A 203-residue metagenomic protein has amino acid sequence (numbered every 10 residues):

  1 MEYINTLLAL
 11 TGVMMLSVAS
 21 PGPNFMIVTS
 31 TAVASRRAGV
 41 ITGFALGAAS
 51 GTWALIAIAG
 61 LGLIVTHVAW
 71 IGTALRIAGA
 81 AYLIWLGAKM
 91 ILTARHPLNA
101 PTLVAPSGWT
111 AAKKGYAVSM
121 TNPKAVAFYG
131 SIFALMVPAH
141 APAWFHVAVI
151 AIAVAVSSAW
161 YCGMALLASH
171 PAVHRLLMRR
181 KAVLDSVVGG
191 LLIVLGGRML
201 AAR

Functional and structural regions predicted by a protein language model:
E2-T73, S131-A148, I152-A153: Juxtamembrane transmembrane-helix termini in multi-pass membrane transport proteins
L8, G12, A105, W109-A117 (+1 more regions): Alpha-helical membrane-protein architecture signal
M15, A19, G51-T52, A88 (+3 more regions): Hydrophobic/aromatic residues within the transmembrane alpha-helices of Major Facilitator Superfamily
A45-T52, A112-A125, L184-V188: Select subsegments of transmembrane alpha-helices in polytopic membrane proteins, especially boundary-proximal
L55-I58, T121-G130, V188-R203: Hydrophobic alpha-helical transmembrane segments in multi-pass integral membrane proteins
H67-H96, V156-M164, R175-R203: Selective transmembrane alpha-helices of multi-pass membrane proteins
L92-T110: Flexible cytoplasmic inter-helical loops of multi-pass small-molecule transporters
